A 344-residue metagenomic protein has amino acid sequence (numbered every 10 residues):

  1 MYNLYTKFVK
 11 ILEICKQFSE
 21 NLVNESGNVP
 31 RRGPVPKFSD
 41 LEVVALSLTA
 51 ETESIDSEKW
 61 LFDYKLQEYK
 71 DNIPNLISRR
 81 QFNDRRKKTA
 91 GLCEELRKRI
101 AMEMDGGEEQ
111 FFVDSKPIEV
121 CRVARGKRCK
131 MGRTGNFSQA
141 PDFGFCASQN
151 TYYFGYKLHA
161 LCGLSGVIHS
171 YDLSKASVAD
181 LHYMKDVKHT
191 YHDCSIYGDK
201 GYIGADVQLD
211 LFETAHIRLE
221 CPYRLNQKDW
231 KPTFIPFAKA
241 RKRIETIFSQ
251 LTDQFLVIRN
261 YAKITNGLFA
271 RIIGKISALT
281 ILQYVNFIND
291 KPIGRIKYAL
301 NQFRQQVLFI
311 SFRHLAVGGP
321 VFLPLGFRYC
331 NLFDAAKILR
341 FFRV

Functional and structural regions predicted by a protein language model:
M1-G318, C330-F333, F342-V344: Short alpha-helical elements
